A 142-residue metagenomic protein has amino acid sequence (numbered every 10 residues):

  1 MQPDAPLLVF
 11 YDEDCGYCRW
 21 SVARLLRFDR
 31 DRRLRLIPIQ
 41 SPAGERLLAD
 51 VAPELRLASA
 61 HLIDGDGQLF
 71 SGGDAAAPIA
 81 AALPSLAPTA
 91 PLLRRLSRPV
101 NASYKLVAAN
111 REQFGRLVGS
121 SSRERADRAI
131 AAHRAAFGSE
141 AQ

Functional and structural regions predicted by a protein language model:
M1-R30: Local sequence-structure signature of Cys/Sec-based thiol-disulfide redox active-site neighborhoods
P6, R33, S59: A residue-level signal for beta-strand positions that form part of recognition/binding surfaces within mature
Y11, I37-P38, L93: Active-site-adjacent beta-strand anchor residues
G16-Y17, P42-A43, R98: Short alpha-helical
W20-A23, P42, D74: Alpha-helix/helix-capping structural signal
D31-E45, L62-G65: Thiol-based oxidoreductase modules, predominantly thioredoxin-like and allied folds used for disulfide exchange
E45-Q142: Thiol/selenol-based redox catalytic cores and closely related redox-interacting motifs
